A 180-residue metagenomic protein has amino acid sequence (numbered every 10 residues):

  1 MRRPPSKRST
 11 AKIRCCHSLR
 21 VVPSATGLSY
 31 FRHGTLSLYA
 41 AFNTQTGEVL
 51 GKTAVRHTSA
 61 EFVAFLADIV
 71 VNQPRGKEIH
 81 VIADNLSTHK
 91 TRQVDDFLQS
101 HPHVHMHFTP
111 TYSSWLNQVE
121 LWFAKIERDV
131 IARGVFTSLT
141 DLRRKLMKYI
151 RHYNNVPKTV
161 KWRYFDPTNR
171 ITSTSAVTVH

Functional and structural regions predicted by a protein language model:
M1, A41, D84, N117 (+1 more regions): Conserved RecA-like P-loop NTPase ATPase core
M1-A67, N169-A176: Extended, low-complexity cationic-aromatic segments
S24-Y30, H101-Q118, G134-F136: RNase H-like polynucleotidyl transferase catalytic core
V49, V119-D141, H152: Active-site proximal helix-loop segment of RNase H-like, two-metal nucleases, encompassing DDE(D)
K52, T109-T111, F165: Conserved beta-strand termini and adjacent loop/short-helix elements that scaffold enzyme active sites in alpha/beta
K77-H89, Y112: Acidic/histidine-rich, metal-coordinating catalytic segments
R92-S100: Short, aromatic/basic amphipathic alpha-helical patches
D141-H180: C-terminal domain-tail junction helix/linker
